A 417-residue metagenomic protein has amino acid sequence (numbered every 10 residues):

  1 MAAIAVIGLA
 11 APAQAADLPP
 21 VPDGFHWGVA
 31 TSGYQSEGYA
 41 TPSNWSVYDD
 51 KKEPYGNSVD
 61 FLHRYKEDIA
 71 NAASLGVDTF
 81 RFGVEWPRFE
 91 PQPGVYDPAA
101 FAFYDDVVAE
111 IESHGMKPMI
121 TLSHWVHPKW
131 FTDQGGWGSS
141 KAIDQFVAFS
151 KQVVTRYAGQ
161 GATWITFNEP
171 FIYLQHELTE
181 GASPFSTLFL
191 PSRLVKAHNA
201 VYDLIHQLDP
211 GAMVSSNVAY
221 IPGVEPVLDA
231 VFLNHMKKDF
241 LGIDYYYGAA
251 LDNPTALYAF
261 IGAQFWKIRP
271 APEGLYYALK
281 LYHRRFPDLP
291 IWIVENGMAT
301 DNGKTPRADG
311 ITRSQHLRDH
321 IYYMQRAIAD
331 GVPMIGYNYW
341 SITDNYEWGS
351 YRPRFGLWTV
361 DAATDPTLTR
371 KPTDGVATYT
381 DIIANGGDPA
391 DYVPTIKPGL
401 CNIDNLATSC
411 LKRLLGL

Functional and structural regions predicted by a protein language model:
M1-A15: Secretory targeting and sorting signals
A16-V47, A102-A308, Q315-L415: Active-site region of glycoside hydrolase catalytic domains
S43-L62: Short catalytic helix/loop segments, enriched in acidic residues and glycine and frequently bearing histidine
K52-Y55, P91-P93, T187, Q264 (+1 more regions): A short, structure-level motif marking secondary-structure boundaries and short turns
G56, Q92-A99, W137-K141: Short coil/turn segments at secondary-structure boundaries
G56-N57, V95-Y96, L190, K267 (+1 more regions): A generic structural signal for short
S58-E85: Catalytic domains of carbohydrate-active enzymes, especially glycoside hydrolases
L75-A102: Aromatic-lined carbohydrate-binding/catalytic grooves of carbohydrate-active enzymes
